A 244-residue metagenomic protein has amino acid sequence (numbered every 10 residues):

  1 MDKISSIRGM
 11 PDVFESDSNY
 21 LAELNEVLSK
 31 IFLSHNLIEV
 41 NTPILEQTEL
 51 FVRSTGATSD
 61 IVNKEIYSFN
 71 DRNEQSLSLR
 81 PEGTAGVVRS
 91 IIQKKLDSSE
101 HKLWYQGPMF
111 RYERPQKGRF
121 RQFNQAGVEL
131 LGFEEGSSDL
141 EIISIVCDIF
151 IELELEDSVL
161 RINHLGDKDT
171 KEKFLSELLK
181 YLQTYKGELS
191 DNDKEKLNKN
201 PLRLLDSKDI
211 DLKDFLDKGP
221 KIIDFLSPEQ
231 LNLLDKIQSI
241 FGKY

Functional and structural regions predicted by a protein language model:
M1-Y244: TRNA-recognition modules of translation machinery and tRNA-sensing kinases, especially anticodon-binding
